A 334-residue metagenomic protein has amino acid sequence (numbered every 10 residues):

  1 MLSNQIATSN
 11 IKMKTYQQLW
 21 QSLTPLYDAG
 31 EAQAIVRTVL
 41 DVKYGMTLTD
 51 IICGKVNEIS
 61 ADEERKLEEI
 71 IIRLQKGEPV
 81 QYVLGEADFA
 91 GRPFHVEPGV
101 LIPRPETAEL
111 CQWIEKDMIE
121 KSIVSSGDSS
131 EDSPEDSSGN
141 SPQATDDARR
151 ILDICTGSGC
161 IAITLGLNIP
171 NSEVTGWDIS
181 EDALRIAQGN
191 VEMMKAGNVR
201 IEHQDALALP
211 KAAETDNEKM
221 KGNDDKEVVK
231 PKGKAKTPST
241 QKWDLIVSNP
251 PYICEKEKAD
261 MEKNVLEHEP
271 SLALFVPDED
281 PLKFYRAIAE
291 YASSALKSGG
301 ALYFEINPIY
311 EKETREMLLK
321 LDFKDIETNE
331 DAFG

Functional and structural regions predicted by a protein language model:
L2, S9-L84: N-terminal auxiliary segments of SAM/dcSAM-dependent transferases
N4-S9, I119-A148, A208-K242: Intrinsically disordered, low-complexity terminal tails and inter-domain linkers enriched for S/T/G/P/D/E
Y16, V36-R37, L67, V80 (+7 more regions): A general structural signal for well-ordered alpha-helical segments in protein cores
Q18, T38, K66-E69, E109 (+5 more regions): Alpha-helical elements of Rossmann-like donor-binding domains used by nucleotide-donor carbohydrate transfer enzymes
K55, G85, E97-P98, N249 (+1 more regions): A secondary-structure boundary/capping signal
E63, P103-E106, F284: An acidic site on a long C-lobe helix of protein kinase domains
E68-S126, D136-S137, S141-P170, V174-G189 (+2 more regions): SAM-dependent Rossmann-like transferase core, predominantly class I methyltransferases with a strong bias toward
N168-E173, W177-G334: S-adenosylmethionine
